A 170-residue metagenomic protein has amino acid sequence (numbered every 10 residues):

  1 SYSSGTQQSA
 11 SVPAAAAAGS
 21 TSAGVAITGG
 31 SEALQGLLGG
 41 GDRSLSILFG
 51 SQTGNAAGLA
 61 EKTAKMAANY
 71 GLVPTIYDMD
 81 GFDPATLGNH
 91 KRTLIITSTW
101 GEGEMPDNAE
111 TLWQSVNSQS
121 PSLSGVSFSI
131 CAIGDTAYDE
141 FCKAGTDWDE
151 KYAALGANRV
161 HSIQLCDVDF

Functional and structural regions predicted by a protein language model:
S1-S44, G54-G58, M66-Y77, D83-F170: FMN-binding flavodoxin-like domain, especially the glycine-rich phosphate-binding loop
L48: Conserved active-site segments centered on acidic
